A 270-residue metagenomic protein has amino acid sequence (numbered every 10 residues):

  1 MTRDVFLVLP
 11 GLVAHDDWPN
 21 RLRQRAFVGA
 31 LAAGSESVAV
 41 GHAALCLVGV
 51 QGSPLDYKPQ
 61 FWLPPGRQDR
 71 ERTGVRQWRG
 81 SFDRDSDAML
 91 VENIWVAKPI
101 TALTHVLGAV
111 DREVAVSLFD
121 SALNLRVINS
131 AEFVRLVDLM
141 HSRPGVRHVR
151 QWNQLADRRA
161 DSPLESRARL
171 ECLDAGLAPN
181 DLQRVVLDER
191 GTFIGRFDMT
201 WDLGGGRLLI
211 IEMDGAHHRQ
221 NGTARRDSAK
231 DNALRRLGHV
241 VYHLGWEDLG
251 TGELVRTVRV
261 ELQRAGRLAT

Functional and structural regions predicted by a protein language model:
M1-G145, Q263, A269-T270: Short gly/ser-rich loop at a beta-strand->alpha-helix junction or flexible surface loop bordering the NTP-binding
S35, L123-T270: Surface segments flanking catalytic/ligand-binding clefts of nucleic-acid enzymes
